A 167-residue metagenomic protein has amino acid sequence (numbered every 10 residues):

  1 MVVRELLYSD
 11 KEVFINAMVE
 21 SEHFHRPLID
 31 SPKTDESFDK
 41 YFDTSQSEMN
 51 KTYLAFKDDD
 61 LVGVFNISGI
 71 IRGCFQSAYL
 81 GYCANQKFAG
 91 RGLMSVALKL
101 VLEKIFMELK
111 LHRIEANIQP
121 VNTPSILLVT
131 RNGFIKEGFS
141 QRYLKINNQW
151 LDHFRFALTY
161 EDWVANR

Functional and structural regions predicted by a protein language model:
M1-V13, A17-H23, F56-R167: Acyl-donor (CoA/ACP) binding surface of acyl/acetyltransferases
H23-Y41: Conserved GNAT-fold acetyl-CoA-binding loop/helix
Y41-T44, K104: A generic secondary-structure signal
D43-L54: A short helix-loop-beta-strand connector motif used in the catalytic cores of GNAT acetyltransferases and, in some
